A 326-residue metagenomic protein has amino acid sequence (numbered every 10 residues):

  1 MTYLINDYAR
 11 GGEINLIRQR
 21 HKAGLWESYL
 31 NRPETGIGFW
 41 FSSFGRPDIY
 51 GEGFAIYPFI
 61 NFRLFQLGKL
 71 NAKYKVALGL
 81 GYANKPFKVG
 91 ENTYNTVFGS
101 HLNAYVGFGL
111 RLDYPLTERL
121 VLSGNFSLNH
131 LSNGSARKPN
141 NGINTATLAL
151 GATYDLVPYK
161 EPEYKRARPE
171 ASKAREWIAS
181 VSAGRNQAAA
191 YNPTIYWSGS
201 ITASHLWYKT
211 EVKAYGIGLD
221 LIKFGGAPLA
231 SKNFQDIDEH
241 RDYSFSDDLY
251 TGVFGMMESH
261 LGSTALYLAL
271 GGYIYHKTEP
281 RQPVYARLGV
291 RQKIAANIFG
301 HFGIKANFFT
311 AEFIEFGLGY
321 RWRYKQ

Functional and structural regions predicted by a protein language model:
M1-T2, D48-G51, K85-N92, G134-N141 (+5 more regions): Outer-membrane beta-barrel translocator domains and adjoining extracellular loop/strand segments of Gram-negative
T2, F44-P47, N92-F98, N133-N140 (+4 more regions): Extracellular loop and loop/strand-boundary signature of outer-membrane beta-barrel proteins
N6-G12, N31, Y50-I56, L70 (+7 more regions): Residues that define the transmembrane beta-barrel architecture of outer-membrane proteins
I14-R18, P58-F62, V76-L80, F108-Y114 (+8 more regions): Residues on the lipid-exposed face of transmembrane beta-strands in outer-membrane beta-barrel proteins
R18, F39-G45, L78-P86, L128-S132 (+7 more regions): Transmembrane beta-strands of outer-membrane beta-barrel pores
A23-W26, G68-A72, E118-L122, P158-E161 (+4 more regions): Repeated loop/turn-to-beta-strand initiation elements of outer-membrane beta-barrel proteins
P33-I37, A72-V76, L122-F126, L148-L150 (+7 more regions): Transmembrane beta-strands of outer-membrane beta-barrel proteins
N144-E163, A311-Q326: Outer-membrane beta-barrel "beta-signal"
